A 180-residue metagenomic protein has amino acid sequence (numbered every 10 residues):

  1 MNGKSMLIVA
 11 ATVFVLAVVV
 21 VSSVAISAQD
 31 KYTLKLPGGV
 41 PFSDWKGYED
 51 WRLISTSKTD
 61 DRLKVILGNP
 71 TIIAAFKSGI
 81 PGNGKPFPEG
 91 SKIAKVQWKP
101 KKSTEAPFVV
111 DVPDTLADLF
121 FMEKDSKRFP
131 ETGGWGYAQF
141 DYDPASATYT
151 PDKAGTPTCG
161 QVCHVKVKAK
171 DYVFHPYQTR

Functional and structural regions predicted by a protein language model:
M1-I8: Positively charged n-region of N-terminal signal peptides that target proteins for export
S5, F14, Y32-L34: Intrinsic-disorder/low-complexity peptide segments enriched for small residues
M6, P41-F42, T71: Polar low-complexity intrinsically disordered regions enriched in Ser/Thr and small residues
I8-V9, I26: Short hydrophobic transmembrane-like helices used for membrane targeting/insertion
A10-V21: Bacterial N-terminal signal peptides
V21-A28: Sec/Tat signal peptide C-region and signal peptidase I cleavage site
A28, Y32-D60, G84-R180: Sequence context surrounding c-type heme c attachment/ligation sites in exported
V65-N83, T104-P107: N-terminal post-signal-peptidase region of extra-cytosolic proteins
